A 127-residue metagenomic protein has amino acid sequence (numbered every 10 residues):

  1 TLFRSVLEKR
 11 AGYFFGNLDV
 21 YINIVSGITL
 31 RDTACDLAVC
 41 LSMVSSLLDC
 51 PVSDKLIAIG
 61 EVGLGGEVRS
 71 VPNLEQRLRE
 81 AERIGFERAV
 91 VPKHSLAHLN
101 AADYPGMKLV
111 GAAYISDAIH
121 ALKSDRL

Functional and structural regions predicted by a protein language model:
T1-L127: Peripheral, non-AAA+ core regions of ATP-driven protein-machinery
